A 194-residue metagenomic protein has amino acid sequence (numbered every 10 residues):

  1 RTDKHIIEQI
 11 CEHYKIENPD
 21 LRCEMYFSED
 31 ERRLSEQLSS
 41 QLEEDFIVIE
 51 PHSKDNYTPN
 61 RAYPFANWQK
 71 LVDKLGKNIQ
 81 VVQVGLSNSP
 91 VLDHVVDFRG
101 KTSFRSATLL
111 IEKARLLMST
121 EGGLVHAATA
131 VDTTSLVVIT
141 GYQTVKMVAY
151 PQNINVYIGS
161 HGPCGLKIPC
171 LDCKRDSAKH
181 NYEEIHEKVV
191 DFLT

Functional and structural regions predicted by a protein language model:
R1-T194: Catalytic machinery of carbohydrate-active enzymes, primarily nucleotide-sugar-dependent glycosyltransferases
